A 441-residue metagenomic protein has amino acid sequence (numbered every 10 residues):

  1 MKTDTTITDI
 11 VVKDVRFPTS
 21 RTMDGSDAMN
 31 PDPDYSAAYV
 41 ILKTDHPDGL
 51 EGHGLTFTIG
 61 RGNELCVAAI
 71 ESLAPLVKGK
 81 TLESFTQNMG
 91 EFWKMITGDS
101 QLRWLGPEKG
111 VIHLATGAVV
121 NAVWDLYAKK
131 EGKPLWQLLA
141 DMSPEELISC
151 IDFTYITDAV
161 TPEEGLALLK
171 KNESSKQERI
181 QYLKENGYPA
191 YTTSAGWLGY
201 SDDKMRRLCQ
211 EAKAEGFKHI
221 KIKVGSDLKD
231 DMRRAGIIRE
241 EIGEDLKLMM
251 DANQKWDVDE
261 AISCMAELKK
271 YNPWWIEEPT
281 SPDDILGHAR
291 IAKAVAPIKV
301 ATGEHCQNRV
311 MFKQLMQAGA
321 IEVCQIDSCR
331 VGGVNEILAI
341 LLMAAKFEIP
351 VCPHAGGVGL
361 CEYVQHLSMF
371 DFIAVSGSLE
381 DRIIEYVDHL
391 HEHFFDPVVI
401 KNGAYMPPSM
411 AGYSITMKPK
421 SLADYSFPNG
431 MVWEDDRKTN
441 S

Functional and structural regions predicted by a protein language model:
K2-L248, N253-I262, A266-K270, L390 (+1 more regions): N-terminal capping/lid subdomain adjacent to the active-site entrance of alpha/beta enzymes
I59, G356-L360, V387-L390: Glycine-rich beta-alpha junction loops
E64, C352-P353, G357-I373: Active-site-proximal substrate-binding groove within the catalytic cores of carbohydrate-active enzymes
P75, G79, K129, I326 (+4 more regions): Short, well-ordered loop/turn and helix-capping segments at boundaries between secondary-structure elements and domains
F85, P134-L139, K223, W275-P279 (+2 more regions): Flexible, glycine/charged-enriched surface loops at secondary-structure junctions
V119, V123-Y127, I337-I340, Y363-S368: Buried hydrophobic packing segments
K221-E362: Catalytic core of soluble alpha/beta enzymes
C264-I276, Q317-C324, H366-V398, N402: Structural recognition of alpha->loop->beta junctions
